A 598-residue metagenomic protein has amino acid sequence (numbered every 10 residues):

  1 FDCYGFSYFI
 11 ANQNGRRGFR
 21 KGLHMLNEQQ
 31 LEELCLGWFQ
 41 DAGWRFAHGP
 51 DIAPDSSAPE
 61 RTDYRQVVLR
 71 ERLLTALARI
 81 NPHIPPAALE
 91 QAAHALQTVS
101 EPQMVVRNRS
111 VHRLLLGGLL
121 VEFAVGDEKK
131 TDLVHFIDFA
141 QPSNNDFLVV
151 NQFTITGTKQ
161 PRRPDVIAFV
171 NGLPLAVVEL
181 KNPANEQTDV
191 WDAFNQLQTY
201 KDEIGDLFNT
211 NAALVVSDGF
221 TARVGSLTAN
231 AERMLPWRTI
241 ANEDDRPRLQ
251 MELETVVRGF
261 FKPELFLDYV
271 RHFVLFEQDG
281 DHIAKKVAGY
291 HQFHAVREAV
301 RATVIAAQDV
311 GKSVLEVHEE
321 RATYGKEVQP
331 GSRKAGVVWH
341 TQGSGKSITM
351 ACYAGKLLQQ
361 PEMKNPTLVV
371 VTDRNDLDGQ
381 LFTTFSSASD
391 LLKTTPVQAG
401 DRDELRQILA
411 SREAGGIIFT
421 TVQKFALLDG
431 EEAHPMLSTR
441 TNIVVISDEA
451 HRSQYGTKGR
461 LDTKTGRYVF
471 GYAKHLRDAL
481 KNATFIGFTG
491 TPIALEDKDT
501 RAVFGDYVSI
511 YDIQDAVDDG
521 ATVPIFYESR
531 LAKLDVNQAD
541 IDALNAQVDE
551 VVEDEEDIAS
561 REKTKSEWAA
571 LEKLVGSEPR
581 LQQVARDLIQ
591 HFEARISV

Functional and structural regions predicted by a protein language model:
C3-Y4, Y8-N14, K21-T367, D376-L392 (+5 more regions): ATP-dependent helicase/translocase motor core
L175, N182-N185, F220-R223, N375-L377 (+5 more regions): Conserved nucleotide-binding/hydrolysis micro-motifs of P-loop NTPases
V216, I418-T420, V445-I446, T484-T489: Structural recognition of the conserved hydrophobic beta-strand(s) that form the central parallel beta-sheet of P-loop
V397-E404, V422-K424: Conserved helicase motor
R402-I418, M436-L437: Conserved motor-coupling elements within RecA-like helicase/translocase cores
I417-E449, S453-A473: Conserved RecA-like ASCE ATPase "motif II neighborhood" in helicase/translocase motors
K458-I525: Post-DEXD/H (motif II) to motif III coupling segment of the RecA-like Helicase ATP-binding lobe
K498-V598: Interdomain helical connector at the RecA1-RecA2 junction of SF1/SF2 helicase-like NTPases
